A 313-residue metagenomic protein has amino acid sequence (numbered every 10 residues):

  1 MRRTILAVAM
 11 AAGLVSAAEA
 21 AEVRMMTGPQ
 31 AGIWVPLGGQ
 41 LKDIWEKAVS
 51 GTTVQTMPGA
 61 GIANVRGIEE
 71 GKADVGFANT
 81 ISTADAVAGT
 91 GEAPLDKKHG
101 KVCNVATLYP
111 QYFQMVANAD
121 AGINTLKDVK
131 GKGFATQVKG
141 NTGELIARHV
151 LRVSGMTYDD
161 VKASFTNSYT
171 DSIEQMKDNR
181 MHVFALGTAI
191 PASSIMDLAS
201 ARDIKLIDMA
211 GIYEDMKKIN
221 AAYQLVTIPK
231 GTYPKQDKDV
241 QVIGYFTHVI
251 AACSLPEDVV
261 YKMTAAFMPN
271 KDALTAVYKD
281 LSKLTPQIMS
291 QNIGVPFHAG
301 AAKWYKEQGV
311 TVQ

Functional and structural regions predicted by a protein language model:
M1-T4: Positively charged n-region of N-terminal signal peptides that target proteins for export
L6-L14: Hydrophobic helical h-region of N-terminal Sec-dependent signal peptides in bacterial secretory/periplasmic proteins
L14-A20: Sec/Tat signal peptide C-region and signal peptidase I cleavage site
V23-A48, T52-Q55, Q111-D178, D272 (+3 more regions): Bilobed "Venus flytrap"/periplasmic-binding protein-like clamshell domains and structurally analogous long
L37-D43, Q55-D96, T170-Q175, M181 (+2 more regions): Pocket-flanking alpha-helical
T80, G91-E92, A121, T157-L255: Pocket-lining segment of extracytoplasmic ligand-binding domains
K132-H149, Y223-I293: Ligand-binding clefts/hinges and TM-proximal coupling segments of bilobed small-molecule sensing domains
D171, D178, T188-L206, G211 (+2 more regions): An extracytoplasmic/periplasmic, membrane-proximal ligand-sensing/linker region
